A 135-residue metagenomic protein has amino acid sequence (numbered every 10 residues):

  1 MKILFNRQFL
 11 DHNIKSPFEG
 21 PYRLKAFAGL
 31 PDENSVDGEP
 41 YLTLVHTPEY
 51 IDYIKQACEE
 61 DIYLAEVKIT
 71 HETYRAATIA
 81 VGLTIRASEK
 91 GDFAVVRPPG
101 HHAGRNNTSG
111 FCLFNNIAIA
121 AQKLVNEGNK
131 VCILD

Functional and structural regions predicted by a protein language model:
M1-L134: HDAC/HDAC-like amidohydrolase catalytic core signature
